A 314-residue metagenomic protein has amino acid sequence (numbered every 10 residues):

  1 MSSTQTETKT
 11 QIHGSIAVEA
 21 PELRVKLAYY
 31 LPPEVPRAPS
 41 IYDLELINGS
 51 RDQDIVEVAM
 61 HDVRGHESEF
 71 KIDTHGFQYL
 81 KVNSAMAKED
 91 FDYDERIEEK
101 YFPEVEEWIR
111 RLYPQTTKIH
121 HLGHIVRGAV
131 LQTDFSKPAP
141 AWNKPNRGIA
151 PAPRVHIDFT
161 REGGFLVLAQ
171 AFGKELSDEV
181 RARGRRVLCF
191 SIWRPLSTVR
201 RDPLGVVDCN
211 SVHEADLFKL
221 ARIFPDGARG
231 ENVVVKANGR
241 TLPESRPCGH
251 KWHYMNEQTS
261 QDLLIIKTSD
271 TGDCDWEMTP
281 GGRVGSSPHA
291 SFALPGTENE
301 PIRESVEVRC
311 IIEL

Functional and structural regions predicted by a protein language model:
M1-P33, L314: Eukaryotic N-terminal targeting leaders
T10, A17, F135-S136, D270 (+1 more regions): C-terminal His-loop and adjacent cap/lid subdomain of alpha/beta-hydrolase
I16-E19, E67-T74, N299-I302: Short, surface-exposed loop and linker segments with low hydrophobicity and enrichment for Pro/Ser/Thr
V18, L31-V56: Small-residue-rich
R24-A28, P33-R37, G49, H61-N238 (+1 more regions): Non-heme Fe(II) oxygenase catalytic core, chiefly the N-lobe of the double-stranded beta-helix
D54-I55, G65, C310: N-terminal regions that are enriched for targeting/export leaders and immediately downstream pro/stem segments
A237-L314: Catalytic core of Fe(II)/2-oxoglutarate
